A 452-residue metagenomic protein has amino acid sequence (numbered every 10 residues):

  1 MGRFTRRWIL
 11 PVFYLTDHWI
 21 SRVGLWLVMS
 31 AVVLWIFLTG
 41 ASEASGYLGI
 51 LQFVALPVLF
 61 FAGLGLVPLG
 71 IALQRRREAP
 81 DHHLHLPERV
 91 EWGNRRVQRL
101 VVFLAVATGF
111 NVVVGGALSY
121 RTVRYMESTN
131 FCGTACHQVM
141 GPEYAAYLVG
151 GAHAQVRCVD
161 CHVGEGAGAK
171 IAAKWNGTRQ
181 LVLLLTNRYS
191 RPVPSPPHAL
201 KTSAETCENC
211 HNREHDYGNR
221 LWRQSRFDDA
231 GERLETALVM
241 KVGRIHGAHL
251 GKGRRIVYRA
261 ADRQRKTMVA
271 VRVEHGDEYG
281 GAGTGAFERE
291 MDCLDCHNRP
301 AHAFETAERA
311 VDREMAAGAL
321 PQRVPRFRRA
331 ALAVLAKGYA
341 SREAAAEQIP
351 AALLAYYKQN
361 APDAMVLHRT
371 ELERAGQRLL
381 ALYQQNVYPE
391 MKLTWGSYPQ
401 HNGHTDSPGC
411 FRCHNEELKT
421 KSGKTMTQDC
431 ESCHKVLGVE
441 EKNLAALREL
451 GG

Functional and structural regions predicted by a protein language model:
G2-R7: Basic, amphipathic N-terminal segments
W8-G452: Short sequence/structural segments immediately N-terminal
